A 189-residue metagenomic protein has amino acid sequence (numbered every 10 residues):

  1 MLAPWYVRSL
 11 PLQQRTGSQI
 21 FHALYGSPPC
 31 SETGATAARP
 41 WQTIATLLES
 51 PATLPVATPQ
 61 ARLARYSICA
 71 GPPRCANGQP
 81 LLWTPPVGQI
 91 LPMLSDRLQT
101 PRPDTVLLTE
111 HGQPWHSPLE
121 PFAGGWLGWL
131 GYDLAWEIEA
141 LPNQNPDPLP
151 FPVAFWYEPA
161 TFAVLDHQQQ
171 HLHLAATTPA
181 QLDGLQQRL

Functional and structural regions predicted by a protein language model:
M1-L189: Signature of the chorismate-utilizing enzyme
